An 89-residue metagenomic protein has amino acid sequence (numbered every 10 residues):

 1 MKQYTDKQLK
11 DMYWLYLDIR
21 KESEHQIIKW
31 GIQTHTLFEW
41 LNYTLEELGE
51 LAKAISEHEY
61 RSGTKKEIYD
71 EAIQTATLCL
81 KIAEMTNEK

Functional and structural regions predicted by a protein language model:
M1-K89: Flexible "arm" and connector segments at domain edges
